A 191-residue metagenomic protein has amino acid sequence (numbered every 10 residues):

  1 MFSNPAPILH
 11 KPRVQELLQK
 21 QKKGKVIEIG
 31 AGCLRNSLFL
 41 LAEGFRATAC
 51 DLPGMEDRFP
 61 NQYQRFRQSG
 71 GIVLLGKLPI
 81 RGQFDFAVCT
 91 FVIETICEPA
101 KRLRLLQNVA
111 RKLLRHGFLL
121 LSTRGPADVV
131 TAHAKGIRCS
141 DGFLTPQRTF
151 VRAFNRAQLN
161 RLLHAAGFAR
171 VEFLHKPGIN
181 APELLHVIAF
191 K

Functional and structural regions predicted by a protein language model:
M1-I80, Q107, F118-K191: Class I (Rossmann-like) S-adenosyl-L-methionine-dependent methyltransferase catalytic domain, capturing the SAM-binding
F59-P60, P99-L103: Conserved strand-to-helix beginnings and helix N-cap segments that scaffold or border functional pockets
V88-F91: A conserved beta-strand element that flanks and buttresses the S-adenosyl-L-methionine
E94-E98: A short His-aromatic
L103-R115: A short glycine-rich, Lys/Arg-flanked "PGG" loop and its adjoining helix->strand segment in the class I
